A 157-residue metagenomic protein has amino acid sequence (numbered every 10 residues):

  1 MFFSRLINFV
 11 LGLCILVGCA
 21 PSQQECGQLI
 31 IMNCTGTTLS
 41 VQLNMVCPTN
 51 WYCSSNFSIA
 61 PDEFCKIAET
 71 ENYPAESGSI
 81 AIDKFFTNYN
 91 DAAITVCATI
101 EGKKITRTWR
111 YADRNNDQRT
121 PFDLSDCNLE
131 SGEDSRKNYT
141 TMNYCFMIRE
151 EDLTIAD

Functional and structural regions predicted by a protein language model:
M1-C19: Sec-dependent bacterial lipoprotein signal peptides
C19-C34, Q42-D157: Intrinsically disordered, low-complexity segments enriched in small/polar residues
